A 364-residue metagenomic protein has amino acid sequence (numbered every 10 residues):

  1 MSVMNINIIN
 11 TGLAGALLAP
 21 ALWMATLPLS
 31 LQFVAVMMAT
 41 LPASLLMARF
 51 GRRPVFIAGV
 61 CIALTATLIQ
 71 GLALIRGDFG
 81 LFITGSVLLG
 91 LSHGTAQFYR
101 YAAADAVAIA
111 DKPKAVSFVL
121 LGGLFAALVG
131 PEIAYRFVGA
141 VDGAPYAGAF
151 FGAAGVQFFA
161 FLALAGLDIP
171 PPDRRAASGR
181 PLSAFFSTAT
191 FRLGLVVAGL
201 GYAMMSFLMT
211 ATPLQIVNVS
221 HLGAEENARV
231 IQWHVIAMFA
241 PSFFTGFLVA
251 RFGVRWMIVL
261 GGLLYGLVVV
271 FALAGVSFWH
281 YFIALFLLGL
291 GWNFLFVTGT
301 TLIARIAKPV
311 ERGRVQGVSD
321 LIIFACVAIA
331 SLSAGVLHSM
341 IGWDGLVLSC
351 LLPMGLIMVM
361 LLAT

Functional and structural regions predicted by a protein language model:
N10-L22, T210-E226, V230: Short amphipathic helix-loop junctions that connect adjacent transmembrane helices in Major Facilitator Superfamily/SLC
T11, H93-A108, F294-A307: Intracellular juxtamembrane helix-capping segments at the cytosolic ends of symmetry-related transmembrane helices
A39-R52, P241-V254, H338: Helix-to-loop junctions at the C-terminal end of transmembrane segments in multipass secondary transporters
C61-R76, L264-V276: C-terminal ends and interior cores of transmembrane alpha-helices in multi-pass membrane transporters/permeases
F79-G94, H280-F294: Hydrophobic core of transmembrane alpha-helices in multi-pass small-molecule transporters, especially MFS/SLC-type
I83-L121: Cytoplasmic helix-loop-helix junction between adjacent transmembrane helices in 12-TM secondary transporters
Y135, A154-D173, M360-L362: C-terminal membrane-cytosol helix-exit motif in multi-pass small-molecule transporters
D168-V196: Juxtamembrane intracellular "pre-TM" segments in multi-pass secondary transporters
